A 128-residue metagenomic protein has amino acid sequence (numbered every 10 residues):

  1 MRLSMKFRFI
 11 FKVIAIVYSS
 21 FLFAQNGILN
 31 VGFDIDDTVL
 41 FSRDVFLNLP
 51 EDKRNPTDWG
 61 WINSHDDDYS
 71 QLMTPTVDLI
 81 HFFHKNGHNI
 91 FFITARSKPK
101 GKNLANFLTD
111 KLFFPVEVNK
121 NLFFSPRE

Functional and structural regions predicted by a protein language model:
M1-I35: Non-catalytic pre-domain segments flanking phosphatase-related domains
G27-E128: Alpha-helical substrate-recognition element adjacent to the catalytic core
